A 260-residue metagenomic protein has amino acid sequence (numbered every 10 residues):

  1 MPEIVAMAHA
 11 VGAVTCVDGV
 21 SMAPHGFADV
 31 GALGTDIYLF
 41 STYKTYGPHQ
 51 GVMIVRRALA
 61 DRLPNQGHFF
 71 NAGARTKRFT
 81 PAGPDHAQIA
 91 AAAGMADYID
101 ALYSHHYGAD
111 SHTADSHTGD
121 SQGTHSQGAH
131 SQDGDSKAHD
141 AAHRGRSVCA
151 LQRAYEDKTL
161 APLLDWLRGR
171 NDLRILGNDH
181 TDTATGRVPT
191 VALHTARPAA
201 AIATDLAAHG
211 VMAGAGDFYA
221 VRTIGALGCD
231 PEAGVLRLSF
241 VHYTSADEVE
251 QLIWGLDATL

Functional and structural regions predicted by a protein language model:
M1-G123, Q127-L260: Pyridoxal 5′-phosphate
